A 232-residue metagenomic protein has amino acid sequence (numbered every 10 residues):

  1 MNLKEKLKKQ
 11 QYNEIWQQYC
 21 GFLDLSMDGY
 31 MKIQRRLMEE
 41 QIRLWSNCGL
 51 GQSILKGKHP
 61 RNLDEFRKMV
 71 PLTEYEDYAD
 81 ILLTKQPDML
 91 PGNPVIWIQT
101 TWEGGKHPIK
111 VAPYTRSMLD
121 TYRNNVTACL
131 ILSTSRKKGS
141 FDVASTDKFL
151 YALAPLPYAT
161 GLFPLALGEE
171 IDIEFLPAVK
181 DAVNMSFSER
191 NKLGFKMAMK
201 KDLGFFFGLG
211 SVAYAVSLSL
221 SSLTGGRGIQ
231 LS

Functional and structural regions predicted by a protein language model:
M1-Q99, E103-S232: Nucleotide 5′-phosphate-binding alpha/beta core
